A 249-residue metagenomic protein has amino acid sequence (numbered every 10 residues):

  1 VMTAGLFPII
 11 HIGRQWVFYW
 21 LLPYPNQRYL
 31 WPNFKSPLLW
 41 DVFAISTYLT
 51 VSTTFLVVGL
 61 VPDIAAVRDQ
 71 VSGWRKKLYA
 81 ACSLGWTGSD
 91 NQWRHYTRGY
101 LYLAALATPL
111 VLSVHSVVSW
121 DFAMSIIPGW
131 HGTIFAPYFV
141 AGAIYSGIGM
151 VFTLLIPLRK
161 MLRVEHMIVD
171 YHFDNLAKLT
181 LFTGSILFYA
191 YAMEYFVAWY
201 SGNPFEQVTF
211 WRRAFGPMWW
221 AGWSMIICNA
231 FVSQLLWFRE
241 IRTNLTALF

Functional and structural regions predicted by a protein language model:
V1-W16: Membrane helical hairpin/interfacial module
R14-W20, D63-V67: Juxtamembrane/interfacial segments flanking transmembrane helices
W20-L30: Membrane-interfacial interhelical loops
Y29-L30, F34-M225, F238: Long, contiguous internal "core" modules enriched in hydrophobic/ aromatic residues
S224-S233: Hydrophobic alpha-helical transmembrane segments
Q234-L245: Hydrophobic alpha-helical bundle architecture
A247-F249: Central hydrophobic cores of alpha-helical transmembrane segments in multi-pass integral membrane proteins
